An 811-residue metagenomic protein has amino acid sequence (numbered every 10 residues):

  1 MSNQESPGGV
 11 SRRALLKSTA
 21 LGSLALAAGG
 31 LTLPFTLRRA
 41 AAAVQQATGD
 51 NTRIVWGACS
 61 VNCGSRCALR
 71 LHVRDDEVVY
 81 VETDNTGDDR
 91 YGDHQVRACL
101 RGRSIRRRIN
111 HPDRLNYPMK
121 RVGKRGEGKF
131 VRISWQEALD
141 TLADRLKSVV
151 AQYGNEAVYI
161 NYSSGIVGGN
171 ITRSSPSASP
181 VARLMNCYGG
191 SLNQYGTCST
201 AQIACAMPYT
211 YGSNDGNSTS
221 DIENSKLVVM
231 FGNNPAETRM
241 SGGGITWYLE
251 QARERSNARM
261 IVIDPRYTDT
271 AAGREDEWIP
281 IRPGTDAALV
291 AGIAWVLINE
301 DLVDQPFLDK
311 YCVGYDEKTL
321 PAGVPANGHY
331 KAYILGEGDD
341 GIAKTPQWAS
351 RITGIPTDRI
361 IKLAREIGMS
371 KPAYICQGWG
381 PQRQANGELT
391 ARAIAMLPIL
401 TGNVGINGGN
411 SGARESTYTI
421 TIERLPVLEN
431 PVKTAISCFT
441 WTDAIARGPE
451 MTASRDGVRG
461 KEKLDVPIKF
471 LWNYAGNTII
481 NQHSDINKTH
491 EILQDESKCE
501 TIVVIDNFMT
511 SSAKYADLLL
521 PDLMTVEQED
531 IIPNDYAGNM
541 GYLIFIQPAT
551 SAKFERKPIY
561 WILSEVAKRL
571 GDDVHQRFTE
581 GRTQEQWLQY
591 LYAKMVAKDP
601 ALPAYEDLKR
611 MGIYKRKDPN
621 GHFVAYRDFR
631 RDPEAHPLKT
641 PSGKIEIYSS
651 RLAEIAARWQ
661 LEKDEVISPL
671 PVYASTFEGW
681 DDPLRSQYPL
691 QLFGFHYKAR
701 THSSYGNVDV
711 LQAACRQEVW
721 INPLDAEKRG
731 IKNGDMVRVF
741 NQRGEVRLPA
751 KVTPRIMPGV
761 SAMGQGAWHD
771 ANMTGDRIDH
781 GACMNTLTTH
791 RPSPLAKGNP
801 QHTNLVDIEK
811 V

Functional and structural regions predicted by a protein language model:
S2-L302, G328, K461, K469 (+4 more regions): N-terminal export/assembly segments and adjacent metallocofactor-ligating motifs of anaerobic energy-metabolism
S2-N3, S174-I263, T270, A288 (+3 more regions): Extended redox/cofactor-interaction regions of prokaryotic respiratory oxidoreductases
R266-S370: Long, well-ordered, tryptophan-enriched scaffold segments
E275-I281, G541-A552: Short beta-alpha connecting loops at secondary-structure transitions that line or flank enzyme active sites
A326-I445: Active-site phosphate/pyrophosphate-binding segments
E500-T501, P548-S564: Phosphate/diphosphate-binding loops
L523-P548, P758-G759: Catalytic or ion-translocation cores adjacent to nucleophile or general acid/base/metal-coordination motifs in diverse
I559-M611, S703-Y705, D709-W720, L724-V811: Long, contiguous, secondary-structure-rich segments that constitute the structural scaffold of globular domains
